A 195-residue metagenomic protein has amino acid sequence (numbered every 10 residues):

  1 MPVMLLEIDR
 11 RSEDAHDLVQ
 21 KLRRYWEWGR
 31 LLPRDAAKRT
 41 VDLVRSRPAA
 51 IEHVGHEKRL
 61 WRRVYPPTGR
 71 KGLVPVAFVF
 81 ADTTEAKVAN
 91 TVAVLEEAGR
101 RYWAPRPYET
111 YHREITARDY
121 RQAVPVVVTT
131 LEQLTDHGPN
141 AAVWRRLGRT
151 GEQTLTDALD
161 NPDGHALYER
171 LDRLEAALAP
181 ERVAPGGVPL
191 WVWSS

Functional and structural regions predicted by a protein language model:
M1-S195: Electrostatic, structured charged patches in enzyme active sites and in nucleic-acid/phosphate-binding
